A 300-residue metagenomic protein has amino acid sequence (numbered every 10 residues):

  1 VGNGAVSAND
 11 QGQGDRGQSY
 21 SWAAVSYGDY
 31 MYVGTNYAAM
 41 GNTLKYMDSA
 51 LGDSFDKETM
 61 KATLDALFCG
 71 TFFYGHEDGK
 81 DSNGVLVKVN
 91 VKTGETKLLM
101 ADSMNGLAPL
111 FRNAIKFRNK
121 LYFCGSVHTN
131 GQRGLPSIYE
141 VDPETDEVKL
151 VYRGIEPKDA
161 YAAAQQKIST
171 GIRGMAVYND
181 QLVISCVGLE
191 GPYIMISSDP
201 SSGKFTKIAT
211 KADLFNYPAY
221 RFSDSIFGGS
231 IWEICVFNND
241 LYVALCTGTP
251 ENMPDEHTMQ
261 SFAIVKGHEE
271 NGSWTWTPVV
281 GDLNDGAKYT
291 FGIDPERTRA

Functional and structural regions predicted by a protein language model:
V1-N3, K97-D102, K149-E156, F205-A219 (+1 more regions): Beta-propeller fold detector
V1-Q11: N-terminal regions that are enriched for targeting/export leaders and immediately downstream pro/stem segments
D10-S26, N105-A114, A163-G174, Y220-V236 (+1 more regions): Signature of short aromatic-glycine-proline-rich micro-motifs recurring in repeat-based ectodomains
Y30-G34, R118-C124, D180-I184, N239-A244: Entry beta-strands of beta-propeller and related beta-repeat scaffolds
N36-S49: Short, solvent-exposed beta-strand-terminating loops
Y37-A39, V127-T129, G188-L189, C246-T249: Residue-level signature of beta-propeller blades and closely related beta-rich strand-turn architectures in secreted
D48-G94, G134-D146, P192-G203, D255-G272: Beta-propeller blade signature
W232, Y242-A244, S261-V265, E269 (+1 more regions): Eukaryotic tandem repeat interaction scaffolds
